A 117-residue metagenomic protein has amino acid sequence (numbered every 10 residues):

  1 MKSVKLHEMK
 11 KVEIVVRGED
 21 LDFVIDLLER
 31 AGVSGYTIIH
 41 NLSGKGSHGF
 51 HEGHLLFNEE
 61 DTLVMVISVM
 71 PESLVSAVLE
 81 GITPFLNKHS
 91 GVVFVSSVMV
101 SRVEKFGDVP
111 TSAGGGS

Functional and structural regions predicted by a protein language model:
M1-S117: Positively charged, small/polar-rich N-terminal and surface patches that mediate targeting and assembly and bind
